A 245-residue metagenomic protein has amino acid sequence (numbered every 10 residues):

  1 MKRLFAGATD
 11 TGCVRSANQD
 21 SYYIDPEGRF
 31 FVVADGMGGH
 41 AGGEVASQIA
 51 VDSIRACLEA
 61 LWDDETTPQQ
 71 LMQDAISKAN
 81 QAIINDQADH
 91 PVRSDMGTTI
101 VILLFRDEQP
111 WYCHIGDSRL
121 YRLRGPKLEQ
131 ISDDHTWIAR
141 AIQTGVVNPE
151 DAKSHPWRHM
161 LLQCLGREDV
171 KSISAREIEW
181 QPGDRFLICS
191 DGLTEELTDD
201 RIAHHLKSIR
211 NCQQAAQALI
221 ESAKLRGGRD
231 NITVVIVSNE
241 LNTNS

Functional and structural regions predicted by a protein language model:
M1-S245: PP2C/PPM-type serine/threonine phosphatase catalytic domain
